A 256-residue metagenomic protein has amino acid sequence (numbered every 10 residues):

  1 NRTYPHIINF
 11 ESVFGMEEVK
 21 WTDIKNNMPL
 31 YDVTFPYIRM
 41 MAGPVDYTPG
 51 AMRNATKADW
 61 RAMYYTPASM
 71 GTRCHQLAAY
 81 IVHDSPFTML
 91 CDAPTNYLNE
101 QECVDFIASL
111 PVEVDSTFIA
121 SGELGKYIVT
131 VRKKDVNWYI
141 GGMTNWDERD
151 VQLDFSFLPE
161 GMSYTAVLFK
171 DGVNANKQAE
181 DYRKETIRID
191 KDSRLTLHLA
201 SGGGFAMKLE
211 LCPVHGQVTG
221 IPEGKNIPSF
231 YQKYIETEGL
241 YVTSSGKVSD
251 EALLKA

Functional and structural regions predicted by a protein language model:
N1-M63: Aromatic- and carboxylate-enriched substrate-binding clefts and catalytic-loop regions of carbohydrate-active enzymes
V45-D92: Charge-patterned, long linear interaction tracts outside catalytic cores
D92-Y139, N176-E180: Glycan-recognition and catalytic regions of carbohydrate-active enzymes
L124-E160, F205-A206: Carbohydrate-binding surface patches
L158-D171: Solvent-exposed beta-hairpin/edge-strand motifs
L168-D192: Solvent-exposed beta-strand/loop surfaces of large extracellular or lumenal domains
T186-Q217: C-terminal beta-strand-rich structural cap/linker in extracellular carbohydrate-active enzymes
K225-A256: C-terminal outer-membrane/trafficking sorting elements
